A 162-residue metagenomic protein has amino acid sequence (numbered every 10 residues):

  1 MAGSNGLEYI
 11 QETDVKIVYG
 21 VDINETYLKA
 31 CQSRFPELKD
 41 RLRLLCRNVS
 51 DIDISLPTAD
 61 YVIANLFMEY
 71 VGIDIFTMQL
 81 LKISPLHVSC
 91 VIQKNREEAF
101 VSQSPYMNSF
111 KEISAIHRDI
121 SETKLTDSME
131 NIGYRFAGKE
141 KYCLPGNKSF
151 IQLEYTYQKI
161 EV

Functional and structural regions predicted by a protein language model:
M1-I52: Class I SAM-dependent methyltransferase SAM/SAH-binding core
E8-Y9, I75-I83: A short acidic, amphipathic alpha-helical/loop segment
K16, A59-D60, L86: Conserved acidic residues
I52-V62: A short acidic, Gly/Pro-enriched loop at the edge of an enzyme's catalytic core that lines a small-molecule cofactor
D60-D74: A short SAM/SAH-binding and catalytic strip from SAM-dependent methyltransferases
S84-A99: Conserved beta-strand signature within the Rossmann-like core of class I S-adenosyl-L-methionine
I113-K139: Short alpha-helix
G138-V162: Core SAM-dependent methyltransferase catalytic element
